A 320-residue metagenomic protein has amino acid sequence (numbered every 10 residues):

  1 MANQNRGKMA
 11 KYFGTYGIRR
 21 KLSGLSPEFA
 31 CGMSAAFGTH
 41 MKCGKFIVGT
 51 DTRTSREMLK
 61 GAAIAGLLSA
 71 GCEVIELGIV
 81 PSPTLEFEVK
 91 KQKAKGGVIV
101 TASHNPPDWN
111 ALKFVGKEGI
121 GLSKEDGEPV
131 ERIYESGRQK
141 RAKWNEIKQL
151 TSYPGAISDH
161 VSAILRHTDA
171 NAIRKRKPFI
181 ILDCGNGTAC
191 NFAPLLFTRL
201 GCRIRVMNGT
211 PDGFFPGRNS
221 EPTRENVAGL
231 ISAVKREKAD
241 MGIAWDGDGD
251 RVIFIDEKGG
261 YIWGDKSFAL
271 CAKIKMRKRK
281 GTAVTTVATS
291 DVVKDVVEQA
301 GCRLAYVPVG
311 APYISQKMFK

Functional and structural regions predicted by a protein language model:
A2-G71, E76, K95, K148-F179: An N-terminal, well-structured beta->alpha segment
R6, Y12, A172-T198, V287-K320: A structured phosphate/pyrophosphate-recognition subdomain
F13-G14, V48, V74-I79, I99-V100 (+6 more regions): General beta-strand structural signal in soluble alpha/beta enzymes
T39, F46-N110, L165-R166, L195-I255: N-terminal small/polar loop signature for handling phosphorylated ligands or for N-terminal nucleophile
M41, V89-Q92, N105-P107, A170-K175 (+6 more regions): Solvent-exposed alpha-helices and their adjacent loops that cap or buttress functional pockets in soluble metabolic
N110-E237: Gly/Ser/Thr-enriched, mixed-charge loops and adjacent short helices that form phosphate/oxyanion-binding elements
F114-K117, I253-E257, E298: Short beta-strand-to-turn element immediately C-terminal to the catalytic PLP-Schiff-base lysine in fold type I
E128-S162, R166, E257-K320: Proline/glycine-rich low-complexity loops and linkers
